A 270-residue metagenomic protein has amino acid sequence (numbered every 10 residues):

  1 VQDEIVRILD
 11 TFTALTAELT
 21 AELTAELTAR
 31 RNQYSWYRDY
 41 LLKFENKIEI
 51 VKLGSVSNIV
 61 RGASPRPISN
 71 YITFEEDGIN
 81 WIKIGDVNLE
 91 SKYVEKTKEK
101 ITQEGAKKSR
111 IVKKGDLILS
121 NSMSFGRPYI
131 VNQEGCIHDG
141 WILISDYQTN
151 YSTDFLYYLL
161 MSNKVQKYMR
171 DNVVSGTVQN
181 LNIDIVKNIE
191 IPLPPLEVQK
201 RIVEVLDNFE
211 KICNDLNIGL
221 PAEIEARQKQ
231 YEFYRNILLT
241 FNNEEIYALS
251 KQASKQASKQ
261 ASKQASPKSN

Functional and structural regions predicted by a protein language model:
V1-N270: Charged, alpha-helix-forming regions
